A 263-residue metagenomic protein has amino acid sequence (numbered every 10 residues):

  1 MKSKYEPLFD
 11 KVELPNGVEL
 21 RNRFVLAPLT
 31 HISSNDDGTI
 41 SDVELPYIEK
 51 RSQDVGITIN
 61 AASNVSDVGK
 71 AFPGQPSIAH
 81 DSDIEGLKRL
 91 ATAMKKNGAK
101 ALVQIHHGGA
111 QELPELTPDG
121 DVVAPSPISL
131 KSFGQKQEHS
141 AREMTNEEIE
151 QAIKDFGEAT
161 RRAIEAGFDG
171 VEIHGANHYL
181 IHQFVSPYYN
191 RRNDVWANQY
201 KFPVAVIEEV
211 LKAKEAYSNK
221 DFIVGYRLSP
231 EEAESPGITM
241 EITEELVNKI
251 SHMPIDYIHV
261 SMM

Functional and structural regions predicted by a protein language model:
M1-M263: Flavin-dependent oxidoreductase catalytic cores
